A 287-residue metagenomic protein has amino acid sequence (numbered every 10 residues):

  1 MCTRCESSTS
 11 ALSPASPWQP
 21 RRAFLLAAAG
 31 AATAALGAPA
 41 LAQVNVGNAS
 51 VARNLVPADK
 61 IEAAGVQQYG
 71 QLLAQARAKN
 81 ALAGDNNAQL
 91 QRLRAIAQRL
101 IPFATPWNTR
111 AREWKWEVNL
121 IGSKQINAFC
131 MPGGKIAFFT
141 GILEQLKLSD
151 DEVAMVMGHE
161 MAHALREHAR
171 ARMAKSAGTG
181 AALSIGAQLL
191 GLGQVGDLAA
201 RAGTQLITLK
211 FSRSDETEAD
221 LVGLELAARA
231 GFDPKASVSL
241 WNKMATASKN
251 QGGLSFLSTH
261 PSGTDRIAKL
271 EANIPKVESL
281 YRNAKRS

Functional and structural regions predicted by a protein language model:
C2-S287: A Zn2+-metalloprotease active-site environment signal
